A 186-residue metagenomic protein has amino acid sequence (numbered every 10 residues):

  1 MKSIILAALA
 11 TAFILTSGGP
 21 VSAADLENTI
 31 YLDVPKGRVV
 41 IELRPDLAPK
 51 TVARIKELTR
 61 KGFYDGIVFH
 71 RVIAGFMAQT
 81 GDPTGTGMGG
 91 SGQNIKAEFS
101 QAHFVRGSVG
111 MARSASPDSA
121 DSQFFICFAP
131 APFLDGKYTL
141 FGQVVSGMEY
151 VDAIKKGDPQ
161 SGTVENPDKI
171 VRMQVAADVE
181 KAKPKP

Functional and structural regions predicted by a protein language model:
S3-A7, F13-P186: Cyclophilin-like peptidyl-prolyl cis-trans isomerases
